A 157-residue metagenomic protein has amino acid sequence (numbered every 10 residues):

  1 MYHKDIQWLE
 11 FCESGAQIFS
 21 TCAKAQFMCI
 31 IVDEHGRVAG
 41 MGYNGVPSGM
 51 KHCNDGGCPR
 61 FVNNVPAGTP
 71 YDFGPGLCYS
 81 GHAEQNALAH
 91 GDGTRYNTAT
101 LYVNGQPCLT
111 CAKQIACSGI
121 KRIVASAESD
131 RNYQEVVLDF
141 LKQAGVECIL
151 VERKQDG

Functional and structural regions predicted by a protein language model:
M1-G157: Zinc-dependent deaminase catalytic domain
